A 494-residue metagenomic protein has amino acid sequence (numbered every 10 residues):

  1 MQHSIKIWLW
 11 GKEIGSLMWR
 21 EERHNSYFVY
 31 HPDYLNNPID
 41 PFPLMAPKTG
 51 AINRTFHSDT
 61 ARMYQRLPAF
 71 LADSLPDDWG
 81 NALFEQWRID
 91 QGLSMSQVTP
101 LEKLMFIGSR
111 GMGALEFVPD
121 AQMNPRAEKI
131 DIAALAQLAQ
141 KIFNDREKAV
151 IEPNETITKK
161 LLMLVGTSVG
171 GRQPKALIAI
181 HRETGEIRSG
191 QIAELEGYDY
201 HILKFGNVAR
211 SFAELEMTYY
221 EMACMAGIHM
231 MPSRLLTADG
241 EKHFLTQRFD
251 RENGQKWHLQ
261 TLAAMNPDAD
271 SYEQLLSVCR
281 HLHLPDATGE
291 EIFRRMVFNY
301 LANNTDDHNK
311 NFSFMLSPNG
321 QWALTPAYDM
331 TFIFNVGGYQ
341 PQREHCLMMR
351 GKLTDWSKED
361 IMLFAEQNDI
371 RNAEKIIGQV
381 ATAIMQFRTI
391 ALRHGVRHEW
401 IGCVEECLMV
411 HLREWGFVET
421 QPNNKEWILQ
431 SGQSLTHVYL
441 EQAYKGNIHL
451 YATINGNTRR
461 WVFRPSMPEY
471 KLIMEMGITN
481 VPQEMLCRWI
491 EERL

Functional and structural regions predicted by a protein language model:
M1-N309, S313-G416, W489-R493: Phosphate/dinucleotide-binding and metal-coordinating scaffold of catalytic cores in nucleotide-dependent enzymes
K12, A72, T420, T453-N455 (+1 more regions): Intrinsically disordered, low-complexity regions enriched in Ser/Pro/Gly/Gln/His and often acidic
F28, T246, T354, K425-G432 (+1 more regions): Generic recognition of long tandem-repeat/solenoid scaffolds
S211-F212, L450, W461: Active-site-adjacent loop/helix micro-motif of nuclease/hydrolase catalytic cores
L412, G416-N423, L472, N480: Short secondary-structure junctions
V418-T458: Amphipathic, interaction-prone secondary-structure segments
N457-L494: Mixed-charge, Lys/Arg-enriched low-complexity segments
